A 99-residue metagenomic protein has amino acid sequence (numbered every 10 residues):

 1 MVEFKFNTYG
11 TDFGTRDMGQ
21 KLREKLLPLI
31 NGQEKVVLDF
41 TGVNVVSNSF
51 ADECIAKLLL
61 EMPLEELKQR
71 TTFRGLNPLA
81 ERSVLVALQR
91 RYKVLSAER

Functional and structural regions predicted by a protein language model:
M1-G10: N-terminal presequence-like segments and adjacent domain-start helices
G10-K35, F40-Q89: Amphipathic alpha-helical interaction surfaces in cytosolic regulatory modules
Y92-K93: Helix-rich interaction surfaces within compact, conserved domain-sized segments that mediate assembly or partner
S96-R99: Extended, charge-rich low-complexity interaction segments
